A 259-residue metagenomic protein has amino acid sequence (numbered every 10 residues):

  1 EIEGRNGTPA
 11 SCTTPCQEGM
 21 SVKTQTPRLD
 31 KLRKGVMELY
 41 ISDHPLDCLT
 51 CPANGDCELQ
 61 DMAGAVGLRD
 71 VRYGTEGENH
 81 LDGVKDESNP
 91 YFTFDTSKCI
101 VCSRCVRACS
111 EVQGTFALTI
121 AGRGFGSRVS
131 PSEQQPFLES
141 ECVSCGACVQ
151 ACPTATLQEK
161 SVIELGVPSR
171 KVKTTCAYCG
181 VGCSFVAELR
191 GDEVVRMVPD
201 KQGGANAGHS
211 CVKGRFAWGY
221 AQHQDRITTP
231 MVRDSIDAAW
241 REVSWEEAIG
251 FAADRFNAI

Functional and structural regions predicted by a protein language model:
I2-R5, M20-H44, C48-I259: N-terminal export/assembly segments and adjacent metallocofactor-ligating motifs of anaerobic energy-metabolism
C12: Acidic, glycine-enriched active-site microenvironments
